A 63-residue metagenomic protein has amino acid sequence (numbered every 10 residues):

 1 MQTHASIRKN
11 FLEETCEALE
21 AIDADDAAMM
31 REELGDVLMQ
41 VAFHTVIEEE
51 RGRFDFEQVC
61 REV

Functional and structural regions predicted by a protein language model:
M1-L34, M39-V63: Flexible "arm" and connector segments at domain edges
